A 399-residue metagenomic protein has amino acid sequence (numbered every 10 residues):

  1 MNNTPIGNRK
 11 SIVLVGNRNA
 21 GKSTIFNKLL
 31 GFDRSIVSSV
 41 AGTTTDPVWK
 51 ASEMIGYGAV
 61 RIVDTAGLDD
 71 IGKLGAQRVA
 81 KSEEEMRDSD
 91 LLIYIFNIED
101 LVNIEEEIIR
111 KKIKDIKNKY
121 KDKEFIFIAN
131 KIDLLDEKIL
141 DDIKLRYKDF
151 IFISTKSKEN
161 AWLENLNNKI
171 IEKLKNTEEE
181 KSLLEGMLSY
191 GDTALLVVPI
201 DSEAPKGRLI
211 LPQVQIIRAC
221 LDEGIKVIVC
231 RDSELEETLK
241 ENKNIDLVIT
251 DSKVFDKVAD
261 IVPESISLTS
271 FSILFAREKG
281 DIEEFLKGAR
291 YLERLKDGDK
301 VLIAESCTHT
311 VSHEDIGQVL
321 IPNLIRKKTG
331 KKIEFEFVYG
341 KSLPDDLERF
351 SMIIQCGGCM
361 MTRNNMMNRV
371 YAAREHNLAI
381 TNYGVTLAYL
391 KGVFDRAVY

Functional and structural regions predicted by a protein language model:
M1-A76, A80, E84-M86: Conserved G1/Walker A P-loop phosphate-binding module
V13, Y94, T193-L195, K300-L302 (+1 more regions): Conserved beta-strand elements of the Class I
N17-S23, G207-Y399: C-terminal effector/interaction modules appended to NTPase cores
S39, L68-L74, I98-E105, K173-K175 (+3 more regions): Short, flexible loop segments at the rims of nucleotide/cofactor-binding pockets, characterized by
A51-G58, L74-I151, S182-G186, L209-I228 (+2 more regions): Conserved C-terminal guanine-recognition region of P-loop GTPase G domains, centered on the G4
T65, I95-D100, F125-I139, F152-A161 (+8 more regions): G-domain G4 guanine-recognition motif of GTPases
K123-I126, K131-G186, T193-L195, G224-K226 (+5 more regions): Canonical P-loop GTPase G-domain recognition
M187-Q213: Long, well-ordered amphipathic alpha-helical subdomains in the mid-to-C-terminal portions of large enzyme subunits
